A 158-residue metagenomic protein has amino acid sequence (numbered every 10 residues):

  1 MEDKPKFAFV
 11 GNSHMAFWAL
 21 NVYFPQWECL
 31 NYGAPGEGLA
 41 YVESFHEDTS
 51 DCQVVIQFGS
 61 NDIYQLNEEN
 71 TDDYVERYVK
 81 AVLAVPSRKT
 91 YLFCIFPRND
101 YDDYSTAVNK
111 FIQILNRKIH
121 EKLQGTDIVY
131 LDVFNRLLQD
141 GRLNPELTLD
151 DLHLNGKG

Functional and structural regions predicted by a protein language model:
M1, K157-G158: Charged phosphate-binding loop/patch that engages nucleotide di/tri-phosphates or the phosphate backbone of nucleic
M1-Q53: Serine-esterase "nucleophile elbow" of acetyl-processing enzymes
F24, E43-K157: Alpha-helical cap/lid subdomain in secreted, periplasmic, or secretory-pathway luminal O-acyl-processing enzymes
